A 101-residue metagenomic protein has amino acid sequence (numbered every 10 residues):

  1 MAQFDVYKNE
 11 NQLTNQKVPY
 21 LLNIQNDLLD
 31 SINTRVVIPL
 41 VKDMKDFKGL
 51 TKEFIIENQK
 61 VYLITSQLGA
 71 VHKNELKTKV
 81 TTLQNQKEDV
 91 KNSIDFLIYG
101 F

Functional and structural regions predicted by a protein language model:
M1, N26, Y62-T65: Short, flexible segments with low predicted structural confidence
Q3-V6, N15-E53: Compact nucleic-acid interaction/catalytic patches
I56-F101: C-terminal terminal-subdomain/extension
